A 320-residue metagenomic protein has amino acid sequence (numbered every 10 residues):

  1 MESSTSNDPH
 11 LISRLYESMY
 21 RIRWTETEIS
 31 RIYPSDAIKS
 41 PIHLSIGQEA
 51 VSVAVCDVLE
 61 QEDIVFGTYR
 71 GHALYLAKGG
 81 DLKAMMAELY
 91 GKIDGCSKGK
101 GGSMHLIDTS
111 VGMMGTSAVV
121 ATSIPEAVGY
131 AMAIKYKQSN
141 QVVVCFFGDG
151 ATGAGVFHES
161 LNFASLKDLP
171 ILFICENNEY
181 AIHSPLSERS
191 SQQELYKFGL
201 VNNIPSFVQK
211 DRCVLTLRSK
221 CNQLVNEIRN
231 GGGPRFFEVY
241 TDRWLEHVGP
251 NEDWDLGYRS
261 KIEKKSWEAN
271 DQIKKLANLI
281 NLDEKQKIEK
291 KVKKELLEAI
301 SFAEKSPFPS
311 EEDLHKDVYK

Functional and structural regions predicted by a protein language model:
M1-S52, D57-V58, Y240, W244-K320: Conserved acidic/glycine
T27-S30, S35-K167, P185-S191, Y196 (+1 more regions): Cofactor-binding active-site loop characterized by glycine-rich and histidine/acidic residues
Y75-A77, H183, H247, D313: Short acidic, gly/pro-rich beta-turn/loop elements at beta-sheet edges and active-site/ligand-binding grooves
M104-H105, P234, V318-Y319: Generic preference for hydrophobic/aromatic residues in regular secondary structure cores
G112-K305: Glycine-rich ThDP/TPP pyrophosphate-binding loop and its adjacent helix/strand module within ThDP-dependent enzymes
